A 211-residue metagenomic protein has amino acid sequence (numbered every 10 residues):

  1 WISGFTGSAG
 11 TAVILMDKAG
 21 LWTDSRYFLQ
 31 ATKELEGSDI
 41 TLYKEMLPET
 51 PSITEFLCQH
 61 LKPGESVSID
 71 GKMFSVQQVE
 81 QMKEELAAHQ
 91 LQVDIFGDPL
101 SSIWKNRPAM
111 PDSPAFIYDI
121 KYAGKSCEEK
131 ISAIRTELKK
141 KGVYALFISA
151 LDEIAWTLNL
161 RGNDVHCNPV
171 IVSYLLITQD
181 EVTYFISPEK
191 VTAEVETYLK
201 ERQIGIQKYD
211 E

Functional and structural regions predicted by a protein language model:
W1-K62, S66, F74, Q78-E211: N-terminal accessory/capping or targeting/presequence segment of soluble
